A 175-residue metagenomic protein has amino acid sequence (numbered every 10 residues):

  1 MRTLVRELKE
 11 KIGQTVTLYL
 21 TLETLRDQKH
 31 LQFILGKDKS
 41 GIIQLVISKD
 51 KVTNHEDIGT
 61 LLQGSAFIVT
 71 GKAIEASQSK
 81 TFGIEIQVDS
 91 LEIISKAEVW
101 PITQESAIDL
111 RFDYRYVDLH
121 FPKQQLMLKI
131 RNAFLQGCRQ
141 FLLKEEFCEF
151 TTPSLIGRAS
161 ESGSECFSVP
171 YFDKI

Functional and structural regions predicted by a protein language model:
T3-I175: Class II aminoacyl-tRNA synthetase-like tRNA-binding/catalytic domains
